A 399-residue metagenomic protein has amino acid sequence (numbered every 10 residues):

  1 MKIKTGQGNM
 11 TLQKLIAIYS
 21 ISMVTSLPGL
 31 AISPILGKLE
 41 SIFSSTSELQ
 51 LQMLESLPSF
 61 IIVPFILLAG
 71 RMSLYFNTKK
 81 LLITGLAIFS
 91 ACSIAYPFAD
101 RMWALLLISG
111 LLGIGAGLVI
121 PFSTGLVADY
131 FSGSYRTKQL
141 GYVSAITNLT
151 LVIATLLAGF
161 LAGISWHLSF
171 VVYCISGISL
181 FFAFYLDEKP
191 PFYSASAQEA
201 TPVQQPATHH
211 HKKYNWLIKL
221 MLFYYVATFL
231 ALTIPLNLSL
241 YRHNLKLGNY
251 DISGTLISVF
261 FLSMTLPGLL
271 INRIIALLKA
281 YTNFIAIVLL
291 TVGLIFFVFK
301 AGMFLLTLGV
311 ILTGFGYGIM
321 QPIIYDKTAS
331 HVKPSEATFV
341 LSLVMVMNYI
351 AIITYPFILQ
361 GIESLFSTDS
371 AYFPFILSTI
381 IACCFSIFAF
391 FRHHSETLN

Functional and structural regions predicted by a protein language model:
P64-D100: Conserved MFS/SLC helix-loop-helix module at the cytosolic interface between two early adjacent transmembrane helices
F65-N77, L266-K279, E363: Helix-to-loop junctions at the C-terminal end of transmembrane segments in multipass secondary transporters
N77, F98-W103, S132, F299-A301: Helix-breaking motifs and short loop linkers at transmembrane-helix boundaries and internal kinks in secondary membrane
C92, W103-L111, F304-L312: Paired small-residue
G110-T147: Cytoplasmic helix-loop-helix junction between adjacent transmembrane helices in 12-TM secondary transporters
Y142-D187: Helix-loop-helix hairpin linking two adjacent transmembrane segments in secondary transporters
L217-S258, M264: Extracytoplasmic gate region of multi-pass secondary transporters
A329-T368: A late C-terminal transmembrane helix in Major Facilitator Superfamily
